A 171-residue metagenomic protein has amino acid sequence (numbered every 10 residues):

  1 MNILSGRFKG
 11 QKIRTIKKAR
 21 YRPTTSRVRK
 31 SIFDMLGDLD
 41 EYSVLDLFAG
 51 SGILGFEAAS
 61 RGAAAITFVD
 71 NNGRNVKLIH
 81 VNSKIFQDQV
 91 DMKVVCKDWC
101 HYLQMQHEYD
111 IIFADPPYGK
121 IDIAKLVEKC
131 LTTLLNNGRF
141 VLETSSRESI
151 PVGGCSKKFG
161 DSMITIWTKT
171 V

Functional and structural regions predicted by a protein language model:
M1-V171: Class I S-adenosyl-L-methionine-dependent methyltransferase catalytic core
